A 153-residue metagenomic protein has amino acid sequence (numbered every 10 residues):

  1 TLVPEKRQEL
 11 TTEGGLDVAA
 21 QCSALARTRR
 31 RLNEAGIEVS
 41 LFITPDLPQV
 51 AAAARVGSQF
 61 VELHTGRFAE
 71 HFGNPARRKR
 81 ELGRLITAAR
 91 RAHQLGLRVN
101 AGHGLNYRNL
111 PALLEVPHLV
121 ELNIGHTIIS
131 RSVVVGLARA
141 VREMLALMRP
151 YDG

Functional and structural regions predicted by a protein language model:
T1-A24: Glycine/small-residue-rich loop that forms an oxyanion/phosphate-binding "nest" at active or ligand-binding sites
L2-E9, F60-G73, H118-L137: Glycine-rich phosphate-binding active-site loops on the catalytic face of alpha/beta enzymes
R7, E38-R91, L95: Histidine/lysine/aspartate-rich catalytic loop segments that bind and position anionic ligands
Q21-T28, Q49-A52, E81-A88, N109-L113 (+1 more regions): A general structural detector for well-ordered alpha-helical segments in enzyme core domains, enriched
A26-G36, A54, I86-Q94, L145-D152: Surface-exposed amphipathic alpha-helices with a cationic face
F42, E81, G102-H103, V133: Glycine- and other small-residue-rich loops at beta-strand/loop junctions that grip anionic moieties
D46-V56, A101, L105-L119: Catalytic cores of alpha/beta
G73-R78, R131-G153: C-terminal helical cap(s) of enzyme catalytic domains, especially alpha/beta-barrels
